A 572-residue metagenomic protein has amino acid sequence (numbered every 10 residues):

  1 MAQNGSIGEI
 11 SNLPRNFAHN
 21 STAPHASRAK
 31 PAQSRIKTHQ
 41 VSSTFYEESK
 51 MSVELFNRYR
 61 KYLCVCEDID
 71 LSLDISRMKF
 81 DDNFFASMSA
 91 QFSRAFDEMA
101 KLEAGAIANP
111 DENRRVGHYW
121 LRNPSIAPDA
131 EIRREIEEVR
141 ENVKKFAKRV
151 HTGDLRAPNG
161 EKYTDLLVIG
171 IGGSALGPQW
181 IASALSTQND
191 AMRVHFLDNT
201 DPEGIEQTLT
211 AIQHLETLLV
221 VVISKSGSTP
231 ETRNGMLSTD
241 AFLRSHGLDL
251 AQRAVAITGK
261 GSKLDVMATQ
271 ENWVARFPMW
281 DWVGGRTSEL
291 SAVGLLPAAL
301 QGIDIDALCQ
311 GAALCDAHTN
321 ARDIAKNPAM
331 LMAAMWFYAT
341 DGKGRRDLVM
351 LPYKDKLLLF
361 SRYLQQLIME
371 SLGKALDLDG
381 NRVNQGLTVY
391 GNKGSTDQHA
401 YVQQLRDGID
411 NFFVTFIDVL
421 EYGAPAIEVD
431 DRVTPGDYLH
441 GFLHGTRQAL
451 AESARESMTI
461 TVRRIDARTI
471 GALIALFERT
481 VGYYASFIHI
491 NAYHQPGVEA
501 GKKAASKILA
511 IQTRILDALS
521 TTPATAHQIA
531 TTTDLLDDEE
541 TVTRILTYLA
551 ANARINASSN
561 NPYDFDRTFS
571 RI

Functional and structural regions predicted by a protein language model:
L13-P14, A18: N-terminal amphipathic/hydrophobic targeting modules at extreme N-termini, encompassing cleavable Sec/SRP-type signal
F45-N159, D430, G445, R554: Extended, charge-enriched "interface" segments that sit outside catalytic cores
S87, N384, Y390-I470: Helicase-primase coupling helices
E135-D154, I181-S183, T187-L219, G235: Glycine-rich oxoanion-binding loops at beta->alpha junctions
F242-T415, L420-A424, Y483-Y484, G497-L516 (+1 more regions): Active-site phosphate/pyrophosphate-binding segments
L536-A551: Short amphipathic alpha-helical interaction segments
A550-N561: A short, conserved structural fragment
N560-I572: Short, cationic-aromatic polyanion-contact patches
